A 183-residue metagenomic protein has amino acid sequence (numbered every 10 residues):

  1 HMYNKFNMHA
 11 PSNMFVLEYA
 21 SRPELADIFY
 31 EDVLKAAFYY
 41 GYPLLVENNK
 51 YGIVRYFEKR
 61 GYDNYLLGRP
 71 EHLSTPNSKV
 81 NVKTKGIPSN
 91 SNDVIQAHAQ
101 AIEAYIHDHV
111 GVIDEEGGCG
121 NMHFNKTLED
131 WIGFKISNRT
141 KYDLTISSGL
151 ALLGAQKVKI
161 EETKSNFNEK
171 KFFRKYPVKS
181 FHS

Functional and structural regions predicted by a protein language model:
H1-R69, D108-S183: RNase H-like, metal-dependent nuclease domains and their acidic two-metal-ion catalytic environment used
L66-V112: Short alpha-helix plus adjacent loop in nuclease-associated cores
